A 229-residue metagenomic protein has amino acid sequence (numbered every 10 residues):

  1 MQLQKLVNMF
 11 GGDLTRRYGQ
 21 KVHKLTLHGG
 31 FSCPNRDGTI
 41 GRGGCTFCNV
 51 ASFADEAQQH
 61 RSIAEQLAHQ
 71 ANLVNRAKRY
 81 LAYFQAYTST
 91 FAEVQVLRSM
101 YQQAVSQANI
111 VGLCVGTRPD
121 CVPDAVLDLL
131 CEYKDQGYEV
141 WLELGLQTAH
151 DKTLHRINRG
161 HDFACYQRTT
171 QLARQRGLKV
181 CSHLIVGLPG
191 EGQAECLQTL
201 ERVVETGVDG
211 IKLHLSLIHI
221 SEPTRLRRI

Functional and structural regions predicted by a protein language model:
M1-L81: N-terminal [4Fe-4S]-dependent radical SAM core
R42, R76, Q107, E205-G207: Alpha-helix termination/capping residues and helix-transition junctions
A51-Q66, Q70, V74-V94, N109-V122 (+2 more regions): Core AdoMet radical
V74-N75, Y101-A108, L130-E139, R174-Q175: Acidic (Asp/Glu)-rich catalytic clusters
V94-Q102, P123-K134, A194-C196: Distinct, well-ordered alpha-helical segments
Q107-L113, K179-S182: Short, surface-exposed connector motifs at secondary-structure boundaries
A164-S221: Conserved C-terminal portion of the radical SAM core fold that forms the substrate/S-adenosylmethionine-binding
H219-I229: Single conserved hydrophobic/aromatic residue that forms the stacking wall/gate of nucleotide- or nucleobase-binding
